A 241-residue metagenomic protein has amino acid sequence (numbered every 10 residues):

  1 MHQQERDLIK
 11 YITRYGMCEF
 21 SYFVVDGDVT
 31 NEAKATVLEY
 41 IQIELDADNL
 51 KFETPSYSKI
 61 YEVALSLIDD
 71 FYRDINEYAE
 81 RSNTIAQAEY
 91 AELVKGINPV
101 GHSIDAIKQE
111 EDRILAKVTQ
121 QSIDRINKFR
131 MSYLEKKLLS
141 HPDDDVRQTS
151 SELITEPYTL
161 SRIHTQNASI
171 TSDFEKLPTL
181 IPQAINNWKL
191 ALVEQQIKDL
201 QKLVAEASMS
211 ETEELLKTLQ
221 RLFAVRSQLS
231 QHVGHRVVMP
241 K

Functional and structural regions predicted by a protein language model:
M1-R81, A91, G96, G101-Q109: Non-catalytic protein-protein interaction segments used by genome-maintenance enzymes to assemble and couple activities
D46, Y61-K241: Bacterial replisome coupling helices
